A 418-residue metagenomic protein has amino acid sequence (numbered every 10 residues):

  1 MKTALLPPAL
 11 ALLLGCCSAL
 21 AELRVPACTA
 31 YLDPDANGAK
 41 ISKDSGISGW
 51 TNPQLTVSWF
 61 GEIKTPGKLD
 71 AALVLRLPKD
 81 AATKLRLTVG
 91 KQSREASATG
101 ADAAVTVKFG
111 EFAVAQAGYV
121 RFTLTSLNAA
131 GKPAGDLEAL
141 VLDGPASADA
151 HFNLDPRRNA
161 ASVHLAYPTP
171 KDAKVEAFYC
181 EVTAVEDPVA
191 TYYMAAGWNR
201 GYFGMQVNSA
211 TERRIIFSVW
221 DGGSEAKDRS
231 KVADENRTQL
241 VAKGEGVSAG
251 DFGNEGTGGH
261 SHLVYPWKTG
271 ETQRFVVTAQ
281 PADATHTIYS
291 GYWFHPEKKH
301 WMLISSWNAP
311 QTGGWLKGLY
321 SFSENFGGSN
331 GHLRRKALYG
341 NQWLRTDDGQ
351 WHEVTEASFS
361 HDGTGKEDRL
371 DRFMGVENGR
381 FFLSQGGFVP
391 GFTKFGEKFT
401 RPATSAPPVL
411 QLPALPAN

Functional and structural regions predicted by a protein language model:
M1-A4: Positively charged n-region of N-terminal signal peptides that target proteins for export
P7-C16: Bacterial N-terminal signal peptides
A21-P266, T278-P281, T285-N418: Extracytoplasmic
E271-F275: Short Pro-Gly-centered flexible turn/kink motifs
